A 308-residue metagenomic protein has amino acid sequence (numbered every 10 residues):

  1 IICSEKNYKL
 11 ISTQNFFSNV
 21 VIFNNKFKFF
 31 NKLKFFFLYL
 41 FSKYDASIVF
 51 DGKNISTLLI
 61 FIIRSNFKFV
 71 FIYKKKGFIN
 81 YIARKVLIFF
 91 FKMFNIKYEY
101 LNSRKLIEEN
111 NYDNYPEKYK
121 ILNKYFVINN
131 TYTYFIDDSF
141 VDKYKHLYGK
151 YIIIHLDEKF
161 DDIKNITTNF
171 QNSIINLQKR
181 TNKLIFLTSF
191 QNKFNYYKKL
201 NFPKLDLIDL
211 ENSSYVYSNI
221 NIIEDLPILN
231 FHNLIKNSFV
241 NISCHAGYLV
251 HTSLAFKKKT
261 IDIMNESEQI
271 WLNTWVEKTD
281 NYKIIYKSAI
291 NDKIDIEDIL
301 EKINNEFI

Functional and structural regions predicted by a protein language model:
I1-I308: Catalytic machinery of carbohydrate-active enzymes, primarily nucleotide-sugar-dependent glycosyltransferases
